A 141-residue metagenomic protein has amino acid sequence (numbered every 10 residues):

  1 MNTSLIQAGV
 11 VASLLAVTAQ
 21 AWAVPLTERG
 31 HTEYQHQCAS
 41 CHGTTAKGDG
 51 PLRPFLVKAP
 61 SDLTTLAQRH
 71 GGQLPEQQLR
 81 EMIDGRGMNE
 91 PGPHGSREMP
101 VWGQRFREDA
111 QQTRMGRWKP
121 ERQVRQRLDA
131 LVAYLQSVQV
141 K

Functional and structural regions predicted by a protein language model:
N2-V11: Sec-dependent signal peptide recognition, specifically the positively charged N-region followed immediately by
A16-A19: N-terminal signal peptide c-region/cleavage motif recognized by signal peptidases
P25-L26, H31-K58, G72-Q73, D84-E98 (+1 more regions): Periplasmic/extracellular electron-transfer cofactor-ligation site, primarily the c-type cytochrome heme-c attachment
L26, Y34-Q37, P75-Q78, V124-R127 (+1 more regions): Stable alpha-helical elements in mature extracytoplasmic
F55-K119, L131, L135: Extracytoplasmic electron-transfer domains, predominantly the class I c-type cytochrome c fold
